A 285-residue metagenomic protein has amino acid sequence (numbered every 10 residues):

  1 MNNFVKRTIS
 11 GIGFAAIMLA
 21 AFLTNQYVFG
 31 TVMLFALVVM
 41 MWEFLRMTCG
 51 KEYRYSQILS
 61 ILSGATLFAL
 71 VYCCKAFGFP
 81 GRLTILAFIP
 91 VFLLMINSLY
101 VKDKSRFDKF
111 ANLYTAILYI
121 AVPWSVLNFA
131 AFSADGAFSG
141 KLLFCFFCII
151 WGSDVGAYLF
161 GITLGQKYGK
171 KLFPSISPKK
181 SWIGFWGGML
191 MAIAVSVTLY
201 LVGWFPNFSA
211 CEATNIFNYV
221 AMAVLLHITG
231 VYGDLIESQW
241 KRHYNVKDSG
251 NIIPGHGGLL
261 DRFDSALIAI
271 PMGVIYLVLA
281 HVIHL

Functional and structural regions predicted by a protein language model:
M1-L225: Membrane-embedded alpha-helical bundles of polytopic integral membrane proteins
F208-N218, H256-G258, F263, V282-I283: Short, conserved aromatic-histidine micro-motifs
R242-A266: Interfacial loop-to-transmembrane junctions
A269-I270: C-terminal-most transmembrane helix of multi-pass membrane proteins
I275-L285: Juxtamembrane boundary at the C-terminal end of a transmembrane helix
